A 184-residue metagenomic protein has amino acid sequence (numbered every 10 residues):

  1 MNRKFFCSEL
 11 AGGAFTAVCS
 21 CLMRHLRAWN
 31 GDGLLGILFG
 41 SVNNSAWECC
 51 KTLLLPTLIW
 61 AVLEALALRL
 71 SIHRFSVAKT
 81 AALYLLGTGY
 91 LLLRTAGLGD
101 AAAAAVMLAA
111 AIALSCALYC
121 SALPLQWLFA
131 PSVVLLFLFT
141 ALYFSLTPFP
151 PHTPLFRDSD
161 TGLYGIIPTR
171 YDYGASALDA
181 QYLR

Functional and structural regions predicted by a protein language model:
M1-G12: N-terminal membrane topogenic signal
E9-L10, H73-L83: Membrane-interfacial loop-to-transmembrane alpha-helix junctions, especially the N-terminal start
F15-D32, S145-T147: Alpha-helical transmembrane segments of multi-pass membrane proteins
T16, K51-E64, M107-Y119: Hydrophobic cores of alpha-helical transmembrane segments in multi-pass inner/ER membrane proteins, independent
I37-K51, Y171: Short aromatic-rich membrane-water interface segments that cap or initiate transmembrane helices in multi-pass membrane
L92-A102: Membrane-interface helix caps and helix-loop-helix hairpins in membrane proteins
F129-L146: Internal/C-terminal transmembrane anchor helices
P150-R184: Membrane-interface segments at or immediately adjacent to transmembrane helices that form the boundary between
